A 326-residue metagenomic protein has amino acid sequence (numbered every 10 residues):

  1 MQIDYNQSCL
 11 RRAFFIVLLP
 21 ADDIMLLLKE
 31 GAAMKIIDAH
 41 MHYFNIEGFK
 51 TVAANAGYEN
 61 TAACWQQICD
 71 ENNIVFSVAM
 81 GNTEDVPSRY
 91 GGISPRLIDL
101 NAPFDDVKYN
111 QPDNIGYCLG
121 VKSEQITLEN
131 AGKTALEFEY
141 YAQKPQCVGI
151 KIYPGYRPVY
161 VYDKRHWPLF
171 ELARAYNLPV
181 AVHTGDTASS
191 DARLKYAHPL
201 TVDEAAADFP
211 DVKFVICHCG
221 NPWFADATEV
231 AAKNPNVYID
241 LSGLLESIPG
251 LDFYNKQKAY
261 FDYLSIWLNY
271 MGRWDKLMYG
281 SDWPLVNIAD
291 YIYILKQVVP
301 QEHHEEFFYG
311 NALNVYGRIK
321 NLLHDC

Functional and structural regions predicted by a protein language model:
Q2-I16, P20: Positively charged N-terminal leader segments that act as targeting/secretion signals
C9-R12, L27-F76, I266, Y270-M278 (+1 more regions): Mid-to-C-terminal alpha-helical segments outside catalytic/metal-binding sites
H40, C69, I150, A173 (+5 more regions): Conserved, mostly hydrophobic/aromatic
F44-E47, E84-P87, E124-I126, R157 (+5 more regions): Active-site environment of divalent metal-dependent phosphoester hydrolases
F44-N60, G91-G92, T187-S189, P249-F253: Acidic/histidine-rich helix-loop elements that form or flank divalent-metal/phosphate-binding sites at the catalytic
A54-A56, A63-G92, I115-K122, V148-G149 (+2 more regions): Divalent metal-dependent hydrolysis catalytic cores, especially in the metallo-beta-lactamase
Y90-Y196: Active-site gating/metal-coordination segments in enzymes
V148-G149, Y162-M278: Catalytic pocket-lining loop regions of alpha/beta-barrel enzymes, especially the amidohydrolase/enolase/GH5 lineages
